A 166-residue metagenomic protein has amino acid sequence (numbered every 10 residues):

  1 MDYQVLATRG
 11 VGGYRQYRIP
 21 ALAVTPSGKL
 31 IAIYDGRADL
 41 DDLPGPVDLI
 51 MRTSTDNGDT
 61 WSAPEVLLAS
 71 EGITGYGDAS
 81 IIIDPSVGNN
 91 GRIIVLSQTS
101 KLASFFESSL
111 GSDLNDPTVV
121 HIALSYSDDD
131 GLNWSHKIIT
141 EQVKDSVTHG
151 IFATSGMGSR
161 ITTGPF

Functional and structural regions predicted by a protein language model:
M1-F166: Asp-box/BNR beta-propeller blade signature and adjacent active/binding-site loops in extracellular glycan-interacting
